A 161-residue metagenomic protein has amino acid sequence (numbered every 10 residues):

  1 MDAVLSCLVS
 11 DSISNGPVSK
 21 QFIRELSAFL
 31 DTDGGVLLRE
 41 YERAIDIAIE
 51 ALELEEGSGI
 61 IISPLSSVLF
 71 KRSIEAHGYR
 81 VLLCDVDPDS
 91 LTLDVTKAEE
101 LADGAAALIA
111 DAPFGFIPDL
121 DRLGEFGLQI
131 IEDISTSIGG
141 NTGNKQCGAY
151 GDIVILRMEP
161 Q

Functional and structural regions predicted by a protein language model:
M1-I13, P17: N-terminal "arm"/small-domain region of PLP-dependent enzymes with the aminotransferase-like
S12, P17-G59, S73-H77, L83: Phosphate-binding glycine-rich loop
L37, I62, A107-D111: A short beta-strand submotif of the Rossmann-like class I SAM-dependent methyltransferase core that lines
L65-K71: Conserved coil-to-alpha-helix start sites within the AMP-binding
R80-S90: Short beta-strand->loop structural element characteristic of the AMP-binding/adenylate-forming
D89-Q161: Active-site phosphate-binding strand-loop segment of PLP-dependent enzymes
